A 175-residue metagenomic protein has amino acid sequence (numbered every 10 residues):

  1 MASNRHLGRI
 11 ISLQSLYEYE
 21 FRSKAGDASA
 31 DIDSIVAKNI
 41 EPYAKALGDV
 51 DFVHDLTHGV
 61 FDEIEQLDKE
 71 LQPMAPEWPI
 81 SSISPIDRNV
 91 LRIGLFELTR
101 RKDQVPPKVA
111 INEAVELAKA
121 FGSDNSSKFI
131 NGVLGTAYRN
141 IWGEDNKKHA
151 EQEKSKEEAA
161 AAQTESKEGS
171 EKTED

Functional and structural regions predicted by a protein language model:
M1-A120, N125-S127, N131-D175: N-terminal interaction/assembly modules
